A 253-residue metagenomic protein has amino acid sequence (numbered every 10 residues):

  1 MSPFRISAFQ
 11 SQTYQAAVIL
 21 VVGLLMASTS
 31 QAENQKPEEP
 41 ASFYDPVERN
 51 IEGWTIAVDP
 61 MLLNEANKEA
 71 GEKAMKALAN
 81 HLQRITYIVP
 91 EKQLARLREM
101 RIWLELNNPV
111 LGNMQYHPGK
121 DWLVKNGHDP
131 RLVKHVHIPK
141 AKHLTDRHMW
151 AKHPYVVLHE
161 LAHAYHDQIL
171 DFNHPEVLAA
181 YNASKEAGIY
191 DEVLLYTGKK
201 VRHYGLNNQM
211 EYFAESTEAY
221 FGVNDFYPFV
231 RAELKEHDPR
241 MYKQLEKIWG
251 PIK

Functional and structural regions predicted by a protein language model:
M1-T13: N-terminal secretory signal peptides that target proteins for export/translocation
A16-A27: Bacterial N-terminal signal peptides
S30-N34: Boundary at the C-terminal end of the N-terminal hydrophobic targeting segment
K36-I51: Disordered inhibitory propeptide/activation segment of secreted metzincin zinc metalloprotease zymogens, centered on
R49-E72: Acidic/histidine-rich, surface-exposed loop or edge segments in extracytoplasmic proteins
A57, R101-W103, H137, A164 (+2 more regions): Structural recognition of the beta-strand scaffold that forms the well-ordered cores of secreted hydrolase catalytic
E72-E186, Y242: Acidic/His-rich structured neighborhood in mature extracellular/periplasmic domains
K125-V136, H143, R147, Y181-K253: Metalloprotease/metallohydrolase-associated module, dominated by Zn2+-dependent proteases
